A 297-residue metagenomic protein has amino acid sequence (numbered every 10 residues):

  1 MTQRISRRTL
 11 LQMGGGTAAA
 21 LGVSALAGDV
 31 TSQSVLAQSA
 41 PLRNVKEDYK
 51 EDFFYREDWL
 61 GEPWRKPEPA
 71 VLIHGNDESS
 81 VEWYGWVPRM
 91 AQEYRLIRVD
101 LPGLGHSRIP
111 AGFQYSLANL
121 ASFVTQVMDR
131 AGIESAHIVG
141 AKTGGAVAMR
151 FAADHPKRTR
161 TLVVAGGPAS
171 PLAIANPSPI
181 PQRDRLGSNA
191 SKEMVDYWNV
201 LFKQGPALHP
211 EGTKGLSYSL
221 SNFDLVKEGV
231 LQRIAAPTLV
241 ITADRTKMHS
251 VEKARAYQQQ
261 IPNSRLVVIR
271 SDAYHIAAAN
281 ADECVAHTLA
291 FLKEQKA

Functional and structural regions predicted by a protein language model:
M1-A18: N-terminal secretory signal peptides and thylakoid transit peptides that target proteins across membranes
A25-D48: C-terminal segment of N-terminal export signals and the immediately downstream linker at the start of the mature
D58-H106: Conserved HGGG/HGGXW glycine-rich cap/lid loop of the alpha/beta-hydrolase fold
D58-W59, R98-V139: Active-site loop/oxyanion-hole signature of alpha/beta-hydrolase fold enzymes
M149-D154, T159-N189: Flexible "cap/lid" loop of the alpha/beta hydrolase fold
L201-G229, R245: Hydrophobic, aromatic-rich cap/lid helix
I234, V240-T242: Short beta-strand/loop motif that positions the catalytic acidic residue of the alpha/beta-hydrolase fold
R270-A297: Catalytic active-site module of serine/aspartate enzymes centered on a nucleophile-bearing elbow/loop
